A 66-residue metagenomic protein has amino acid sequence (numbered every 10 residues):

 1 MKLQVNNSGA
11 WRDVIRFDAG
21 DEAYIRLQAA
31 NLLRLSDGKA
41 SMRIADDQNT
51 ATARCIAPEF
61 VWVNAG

Functional and structural regions predicted by a protein language model:
M1-A10, A53-C55: Short beta-strand segments and strand-loop junctions that repeat across beta-rich extracellular domains
V5, V14, V61-V63: Extended aliphatic helical segments
S8, G20, D47-N49: Generic structural motif
A10-Y24: A short, exposed loop/beta-hairpin motif centered on an aromatic-Gly-Thr core
G20-N31, N64-A65: Charged, amphipathic alpha-helical segments
L33-G66: Short, mixed-charge low-complexity intrinsically disordered segments
